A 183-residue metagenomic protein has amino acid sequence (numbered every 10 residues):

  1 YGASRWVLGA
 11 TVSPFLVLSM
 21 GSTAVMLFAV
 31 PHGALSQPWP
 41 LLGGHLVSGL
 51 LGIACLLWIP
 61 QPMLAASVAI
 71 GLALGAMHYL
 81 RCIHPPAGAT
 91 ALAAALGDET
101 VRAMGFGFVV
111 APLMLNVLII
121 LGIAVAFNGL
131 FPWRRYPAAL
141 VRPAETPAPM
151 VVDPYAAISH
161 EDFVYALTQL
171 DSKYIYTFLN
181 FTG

Functional and structural regions predicted by a protein language model:
Y1-A54, I59-S67, G105-V110, M114 (+1 more regions): Alpha-helical transmembrane segments and their membrane-interface boundaries that form or gate the permeation pathway
V12-V30, A69-G105: Pore- and pathway-forming membrane helices of multi-pass small-molecule/ion transporters and channels
M26, A34-S36, L41, V47 (+5 more regions): A generic structural micro-environment signature that highlights single residues at secondary-structure boundaries
G43, A73-L74, A87, A91 (+5 more regions): A sequence-level detector of short, solvent-exposed, charge-rich linear segments
P149-G183: Intracellular, membrane-proximal regulatory regions of polytopic membrane proteins
